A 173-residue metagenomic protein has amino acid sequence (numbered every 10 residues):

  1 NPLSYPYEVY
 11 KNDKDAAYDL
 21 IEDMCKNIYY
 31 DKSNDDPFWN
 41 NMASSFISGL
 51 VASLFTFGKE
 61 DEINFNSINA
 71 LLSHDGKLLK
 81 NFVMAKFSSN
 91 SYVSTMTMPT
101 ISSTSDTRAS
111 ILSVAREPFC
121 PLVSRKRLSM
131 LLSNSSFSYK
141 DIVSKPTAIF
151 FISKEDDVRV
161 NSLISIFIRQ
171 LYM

Functional and structural regions predicted by a protein language model:
N1-M173: P-loop NTPase motor domains
